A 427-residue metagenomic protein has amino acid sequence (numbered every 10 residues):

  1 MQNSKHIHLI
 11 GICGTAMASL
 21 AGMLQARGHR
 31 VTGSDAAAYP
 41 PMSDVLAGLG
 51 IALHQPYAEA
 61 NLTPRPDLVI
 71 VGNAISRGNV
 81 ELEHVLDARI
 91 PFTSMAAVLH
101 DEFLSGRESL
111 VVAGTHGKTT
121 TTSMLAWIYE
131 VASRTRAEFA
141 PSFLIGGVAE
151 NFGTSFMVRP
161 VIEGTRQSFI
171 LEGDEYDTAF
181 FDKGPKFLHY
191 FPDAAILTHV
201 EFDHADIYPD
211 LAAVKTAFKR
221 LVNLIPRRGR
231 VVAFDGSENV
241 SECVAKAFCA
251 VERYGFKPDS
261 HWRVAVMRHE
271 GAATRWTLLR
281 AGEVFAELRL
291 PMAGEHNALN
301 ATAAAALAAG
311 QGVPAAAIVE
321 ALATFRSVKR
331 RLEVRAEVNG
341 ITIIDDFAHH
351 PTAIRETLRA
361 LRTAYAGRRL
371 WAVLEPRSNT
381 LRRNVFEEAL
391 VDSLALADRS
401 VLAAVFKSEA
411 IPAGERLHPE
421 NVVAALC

Functional and structural regions predicted by a protein language model:
M1-V98, R263-A265, F285, A293: N-terminal leader/targeting and accessory segments in enzymes
Q2-H8, A16, L20-R27, G106 (+5 more regions): Nucleotide phosphate-binding/pyrophosphate-handling subdomain across enzymes that bind or process nucleotide phosphates
M23-A26, A47, A60-L62, N73-A233 (+4 more regions): Phosphate-binding loop of NTP-binding sites
H29-A36, I196, R230-D235, W371-E375 (+1 more regions): Short internal beta-strands
T32-D35, H54-A58, T93-H100, F143-G147 (+3 more regions): Beta-strand->loop->alpha-helix junctions that form or flank phosphate-binding loops in nucleotide-handling enzymes
T32-D35, L53-Q55, P91-M95, V112 (+8 more regions): General beta-strand structural signal in soluble alpha/beta enzymes
A47, A308, E387-C427: C-terminal helical cap/extension that packs against the catalytic core of soluble nucleotide-cofactor enzymes
D203-Y208, L381-R382, F406-P412: A short acidic, helix-capping loop that chelates divalent metal ions and anchors anionic groups
